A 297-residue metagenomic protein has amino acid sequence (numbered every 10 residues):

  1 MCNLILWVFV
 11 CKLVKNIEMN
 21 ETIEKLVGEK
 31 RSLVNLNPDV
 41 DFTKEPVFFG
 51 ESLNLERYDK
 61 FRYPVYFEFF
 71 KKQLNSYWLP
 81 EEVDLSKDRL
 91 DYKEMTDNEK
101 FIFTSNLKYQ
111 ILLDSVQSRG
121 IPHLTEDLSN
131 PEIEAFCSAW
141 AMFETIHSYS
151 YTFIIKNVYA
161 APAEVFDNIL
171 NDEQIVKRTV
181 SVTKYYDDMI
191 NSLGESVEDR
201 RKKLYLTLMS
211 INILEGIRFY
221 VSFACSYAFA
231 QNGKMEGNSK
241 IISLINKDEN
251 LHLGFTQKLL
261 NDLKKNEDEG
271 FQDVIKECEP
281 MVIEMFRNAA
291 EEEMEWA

Functional and structural regions predicted by a protein language model:
N20-A297: Non-heme di-metal
